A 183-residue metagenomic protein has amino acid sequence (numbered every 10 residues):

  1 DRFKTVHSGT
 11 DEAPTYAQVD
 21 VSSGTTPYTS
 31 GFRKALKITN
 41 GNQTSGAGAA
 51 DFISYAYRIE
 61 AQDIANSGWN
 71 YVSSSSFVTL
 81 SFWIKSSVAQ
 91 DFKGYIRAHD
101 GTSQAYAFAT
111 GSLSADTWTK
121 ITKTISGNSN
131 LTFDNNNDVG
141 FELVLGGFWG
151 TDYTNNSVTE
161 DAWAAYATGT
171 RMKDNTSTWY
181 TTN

Functional and structural regions predicted by a protein language model:
D1-N183: Extracellular and organelle-lumenal recognition/adhesion modules and their flexible linkers in secreted
